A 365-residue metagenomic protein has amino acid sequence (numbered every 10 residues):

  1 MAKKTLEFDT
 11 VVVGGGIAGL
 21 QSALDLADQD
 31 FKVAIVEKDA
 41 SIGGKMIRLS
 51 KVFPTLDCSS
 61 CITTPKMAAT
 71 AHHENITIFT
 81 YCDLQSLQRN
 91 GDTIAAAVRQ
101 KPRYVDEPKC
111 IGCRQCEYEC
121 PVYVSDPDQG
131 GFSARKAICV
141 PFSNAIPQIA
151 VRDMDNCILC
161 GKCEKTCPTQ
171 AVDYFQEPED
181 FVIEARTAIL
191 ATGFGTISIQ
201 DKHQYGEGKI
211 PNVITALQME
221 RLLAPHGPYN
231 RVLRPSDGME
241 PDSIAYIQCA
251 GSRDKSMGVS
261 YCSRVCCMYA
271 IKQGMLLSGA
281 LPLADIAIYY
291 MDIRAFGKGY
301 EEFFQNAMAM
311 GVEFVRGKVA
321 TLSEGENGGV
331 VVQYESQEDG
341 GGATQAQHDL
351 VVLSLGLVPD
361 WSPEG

Functional and structural regions predicted by a protein language model:
A2-G43, K101-A134, V140-V182, G193-G297 (+1 more regions): Rossmann-like dinucleotide/flavin-binding elements
A40-I62, E301: Conserved N-terminal glycine-rich FAD pyrophosphate-binding loop of Rossmann-like flavoproteins
K45, D83, A95, N212 (+2 more regions): Generic structural signal for residues positioned in beta-strands
S50-F53, Q204-G208, Y261-C262, E302-Q305: Short secondary-structure boundary/capping segments
V52, V122, S354-V358: Short, well-ordered loop/turn and helix-capping segments at boundaries between secondary-structure elements and domains
C61-P65, F79, I111: Generic alpha-helix structural propensity
K66-D106, F142-P147, G161, P168-E184 (+2 more regions): A Rossmann-like FAD-binding core segment of flavoenzymes
